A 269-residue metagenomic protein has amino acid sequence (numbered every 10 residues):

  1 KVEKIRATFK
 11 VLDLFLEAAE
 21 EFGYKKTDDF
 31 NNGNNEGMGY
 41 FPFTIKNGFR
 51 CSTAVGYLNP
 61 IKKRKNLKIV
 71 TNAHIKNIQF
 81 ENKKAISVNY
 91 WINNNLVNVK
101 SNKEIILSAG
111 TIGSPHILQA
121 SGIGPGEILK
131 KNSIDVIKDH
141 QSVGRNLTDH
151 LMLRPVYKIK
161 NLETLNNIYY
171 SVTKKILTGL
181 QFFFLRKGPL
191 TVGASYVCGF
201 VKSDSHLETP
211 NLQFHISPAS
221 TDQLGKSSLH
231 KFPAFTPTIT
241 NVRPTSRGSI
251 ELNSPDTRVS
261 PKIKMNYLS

Functional and structural regions predicted by a protein language model:
K1-A85, Y90-W91, R154-I176: Conserved redox-cofactor binding core of oxidoreductases
K1-E3, D28, L107-S108, K138 (+1 more regions): Structural recognition of the beta-strand scaffold that forms the well-ordered cores of secreted hydrolase catalytic
R6, A73-N82, I92-N94, L151 (+4 more regions): Short, flexible loop/turn elements at secondary-structure junctions
L67-K68, N98, K103-I105, D135 (+4 more regions): Beta-sheet entry/capping signal
T71-H74, K84, N132, V143 (+5 more regions): Residues that flank catalytic or metal-binding motifs in active/ligand-binding sites
I78-E81, A85-Q181, G188: Glycine-rich loop(s) and the adjacent beta-strand/alpha-helix scaffold that form part
V156-S269: FAD cofactor-binding and catalytic pocket of flavoenzymes
